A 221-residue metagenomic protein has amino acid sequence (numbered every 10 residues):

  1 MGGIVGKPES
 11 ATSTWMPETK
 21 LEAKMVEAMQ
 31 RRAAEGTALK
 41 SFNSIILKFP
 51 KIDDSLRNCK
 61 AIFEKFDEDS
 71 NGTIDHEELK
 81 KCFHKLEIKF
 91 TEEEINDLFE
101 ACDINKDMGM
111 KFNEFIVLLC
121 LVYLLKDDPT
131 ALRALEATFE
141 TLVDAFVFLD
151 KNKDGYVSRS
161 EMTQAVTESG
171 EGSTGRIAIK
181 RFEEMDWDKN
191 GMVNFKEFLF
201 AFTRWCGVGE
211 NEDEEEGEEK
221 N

Functional and structural regions predicted by a protein language model:
G2-S70, H76-K80, T91-A101, K106-L149 (+1 more regions): EF-hand Ca2+-binding helix-loop-helix modules
G72, M108, D154-G155, G191: Acidic, glycine-anchored loop motifs typical of Ca2+
E140-R176, K180: Eukaryotic modular interaction domains in large regulatory/scaffold proteins
R181-K189: Long amphipathic alpha-helical assembly cores
